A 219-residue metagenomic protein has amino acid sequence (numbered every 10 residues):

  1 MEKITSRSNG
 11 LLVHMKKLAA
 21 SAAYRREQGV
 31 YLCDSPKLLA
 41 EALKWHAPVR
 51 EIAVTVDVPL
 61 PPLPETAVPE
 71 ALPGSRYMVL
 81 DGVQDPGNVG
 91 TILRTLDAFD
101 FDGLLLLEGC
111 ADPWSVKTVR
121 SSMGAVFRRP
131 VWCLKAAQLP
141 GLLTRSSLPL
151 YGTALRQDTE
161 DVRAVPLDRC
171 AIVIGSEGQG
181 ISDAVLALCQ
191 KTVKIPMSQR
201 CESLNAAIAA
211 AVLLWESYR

Functional and structural regions predicted by a protein language model:
M1-P62, A67, S147: N-terminal positively charged helical leader segments and presequences
I4, Y31, D81-G82, L107-E108 (+4 more regions): Glycine- and other small-residue-rich loops at beta-strand/loop junctions that grip anionic moieties
S35, Q84-T91, S203-A209: Amphipathic alpha-helical repeat scaffolds
L39-A40, P140, S182: Short, well-ordered alpha-helical microsegments
K44, V54, P62-R156: RNA substrate-binding interface of SAM-dependent RNA methyltransferases
D97-F99, C110-V126, D183-R219: Structured adenosyl-cofactor binding patch, chiefly the S-adenosyl-L-methionine
Y151-C201, N205: Active-site/ligand-binding-proximal alpha/beta "capping" segment
